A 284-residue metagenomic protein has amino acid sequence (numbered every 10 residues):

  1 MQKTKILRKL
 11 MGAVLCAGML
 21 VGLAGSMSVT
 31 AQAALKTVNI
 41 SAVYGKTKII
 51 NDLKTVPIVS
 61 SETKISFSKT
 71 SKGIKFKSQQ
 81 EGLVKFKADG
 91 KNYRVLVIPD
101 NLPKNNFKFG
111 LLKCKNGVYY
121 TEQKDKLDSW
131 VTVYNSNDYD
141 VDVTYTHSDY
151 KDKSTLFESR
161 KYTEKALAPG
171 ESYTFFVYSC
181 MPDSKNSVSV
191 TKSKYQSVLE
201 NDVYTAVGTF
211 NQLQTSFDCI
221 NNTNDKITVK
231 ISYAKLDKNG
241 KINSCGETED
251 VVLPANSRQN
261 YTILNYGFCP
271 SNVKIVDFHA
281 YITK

Functional and structural regions predicted by a protein language model:
V21-K36: Sec-dependent signal peptide cleavage junction
A34-S60, E171: Solvent-exposed, low-complexity, repeat-rich "mucin-like" stalks and linkers
I40-A42, T155-D183, I242-C269: Intrinsically disordered, low-complexity Pro/Gly/Ser/Thr-rich segments with frequent PxxP/GP/PP motifs and embedded
I49-S71, N186-S193, V273-F278: Change to "...patches in solvent-exposed regions of secreted, membrane-anchored, or virion-exposed structural
Q80-G90, V229-I231: A short beta-strand micro-motif common to beta-rich folds, especially ectodomain repeats
N101-K126, V190-L213: Low-complexity, acidic Ser/Thr/Pro/Gly-rich terminal tails and inter-domain linkers that flank the onset of structured
T132-Y139, C219-T223: Asparagine-centered strand-capping/turn motif at beta-strand->loop junctions
E171-T215, Y266-K284: Terminal connector regions
